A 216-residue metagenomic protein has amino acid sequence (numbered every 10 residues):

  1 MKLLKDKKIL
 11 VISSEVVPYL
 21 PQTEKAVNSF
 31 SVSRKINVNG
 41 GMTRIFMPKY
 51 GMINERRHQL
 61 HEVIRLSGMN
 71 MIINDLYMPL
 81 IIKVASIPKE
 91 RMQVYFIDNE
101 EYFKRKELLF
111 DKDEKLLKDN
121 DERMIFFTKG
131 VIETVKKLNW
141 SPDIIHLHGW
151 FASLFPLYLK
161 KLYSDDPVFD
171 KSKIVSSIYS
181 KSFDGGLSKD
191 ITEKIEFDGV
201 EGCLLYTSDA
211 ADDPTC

Functional and structural regions predicted by a protein language model:
M1-P88: N-terminal subdomain of nucleotide-sugar transferases
I9, T43, V94, P142 (+1 more regions): Hydrophobic anchor at the start of a short beta-strand that flanks the dinucleotide cofactor-binding loop
P18-L20, M52-E55, F103-K106, S153-P156 (+1 more regions): Short catalytic/ligand-binding loop motif for oxyanion handling, primarily in non-cytosolic enzymes, centered on
K25-N28, C203-S208: Short, compositionally biased segments
K49, N99, L147-F151: Short, well-ordered beta-to-alpha junction loops that form the rim of enzyme active sites and present histidine/acidic
G51-T134: A conserved catalytic-core segment of Leloir-type glycosyltransferases
N120-D198: Conserved nucleotide-sugar donor-interacting segment of glycosyltransferase catalytic cores, predominantly GT-B
Y206-C216: Single conserved hydrophobic/aromatic residue that forms the stacking wall/gate of nucleotide- or nucleobase-binding
